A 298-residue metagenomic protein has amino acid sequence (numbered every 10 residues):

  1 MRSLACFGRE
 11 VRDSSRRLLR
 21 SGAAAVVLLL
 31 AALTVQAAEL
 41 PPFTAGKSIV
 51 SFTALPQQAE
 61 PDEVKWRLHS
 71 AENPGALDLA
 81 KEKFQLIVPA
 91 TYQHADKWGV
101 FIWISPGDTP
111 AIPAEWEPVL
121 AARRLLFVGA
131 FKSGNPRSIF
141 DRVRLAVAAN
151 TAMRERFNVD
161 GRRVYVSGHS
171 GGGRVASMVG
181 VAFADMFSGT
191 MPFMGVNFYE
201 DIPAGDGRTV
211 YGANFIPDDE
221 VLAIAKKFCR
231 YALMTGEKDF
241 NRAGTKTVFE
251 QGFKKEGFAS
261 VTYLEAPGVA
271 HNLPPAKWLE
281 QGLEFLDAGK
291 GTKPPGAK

Functional and structural regions predicted by a protein language model:
M1-R17: N-terminal secretory signal peptides that target proteins for export/translocation
S21-A32: Bacterial N-terminal signal peptides
A37-G99, V210-N214, F249-Q251, V261 (+1 more regions): A domain-start/cap signature at the N-terminus of enzymes
T91-D96, D141-G171, A184-M186: Gly/Ser-rich "nucleophile elbow"/oxyanion-hole loop immediately N-terminal to the catalytic nucleophile in hydrolases
W98-V100, I104-A152: Active-site machinery of serine-nucleophile hydrolases
R162-I224: Primarily recognizes the serine-hydrolase "nucleophile elbow" in alpha/beta-hydrolase and SGNH/GDSL folds
E200-P274: The feature captures the conserved acid-bearing segment of alpha/beta-hydrolase catalytic domains
W278-A297: Catalytic active-site module of serine/aspartate enzymes centered on a nucleophile-bearing elbow/loop
